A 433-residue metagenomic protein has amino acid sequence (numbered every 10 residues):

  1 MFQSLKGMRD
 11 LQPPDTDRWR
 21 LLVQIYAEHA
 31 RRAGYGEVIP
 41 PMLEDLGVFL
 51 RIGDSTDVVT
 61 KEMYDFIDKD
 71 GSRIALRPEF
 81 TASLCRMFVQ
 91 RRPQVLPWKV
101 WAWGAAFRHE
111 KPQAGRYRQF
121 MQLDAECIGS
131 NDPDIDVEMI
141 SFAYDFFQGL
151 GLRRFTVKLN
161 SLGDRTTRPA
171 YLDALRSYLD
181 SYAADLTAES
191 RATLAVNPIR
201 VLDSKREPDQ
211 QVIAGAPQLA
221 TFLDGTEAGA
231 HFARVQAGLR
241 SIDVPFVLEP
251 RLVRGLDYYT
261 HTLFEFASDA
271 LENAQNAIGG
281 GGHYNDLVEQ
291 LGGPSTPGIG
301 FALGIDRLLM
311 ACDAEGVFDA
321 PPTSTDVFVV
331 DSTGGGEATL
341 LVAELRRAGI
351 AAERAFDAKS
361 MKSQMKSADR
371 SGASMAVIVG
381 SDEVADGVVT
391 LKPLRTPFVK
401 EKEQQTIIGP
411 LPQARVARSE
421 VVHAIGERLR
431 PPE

Functional and structural regions predicted by a protein language model:
M1-E433: TRNA-recognition modules of translation machinery and tRNA-sensing kinases, especially anticodon-binding
